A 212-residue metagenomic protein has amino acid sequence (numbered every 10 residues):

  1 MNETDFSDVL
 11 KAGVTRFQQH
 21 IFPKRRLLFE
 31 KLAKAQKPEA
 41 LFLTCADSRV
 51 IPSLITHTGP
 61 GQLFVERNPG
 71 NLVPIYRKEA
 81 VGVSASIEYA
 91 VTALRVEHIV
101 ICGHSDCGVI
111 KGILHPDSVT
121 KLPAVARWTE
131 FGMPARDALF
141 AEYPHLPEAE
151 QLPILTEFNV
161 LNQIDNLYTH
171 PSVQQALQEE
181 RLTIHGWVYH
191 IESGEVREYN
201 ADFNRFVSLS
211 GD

Functional and structural regions predicted by a protein language model:
M1-P38, N71-E97, G108-D212: Divalent-metal-activated hydrolytic enzyme cores
Q36-S53: Conserved H-X4-D acyltransferase segment
L43-C45, R67, V100-H104, H185-H190: Short beta-strand segments
D47-R49, H104-V109: Gly/Ser/Thr-rich loops at beta-strand to alpha-helix junctions that form or flank small-molecule/cofactor-binding
S48-P69: Catalytic core of membrane glycerolipid acyltransferases/transacylases, capturing the structured, soluble-facing
